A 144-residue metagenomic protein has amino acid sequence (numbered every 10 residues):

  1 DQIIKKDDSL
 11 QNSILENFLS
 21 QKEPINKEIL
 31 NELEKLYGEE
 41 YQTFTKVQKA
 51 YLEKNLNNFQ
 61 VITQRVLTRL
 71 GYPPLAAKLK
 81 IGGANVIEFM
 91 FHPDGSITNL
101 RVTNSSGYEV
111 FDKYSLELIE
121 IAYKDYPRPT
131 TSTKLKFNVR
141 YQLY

Functional and structural regions predicted by a protein language model:
D1-K35: Extracytoplasmic intrinsically disordered, low-complexity "stalk/linker" and propeptide segments that are Pro/Thr-rich
D7-S20, V61-L70, V86-M90: Short charge-dense sequence patches
Q21-P74, E117-I121: Acidic, low-complexity proline/glycine/alanine-rich linker and hinge segments
P24, P73, P93, E109 (+1 more regions): Proline-rich intrinsically disordered, low-complexity coils
E53-L56, G71-L79, K113-Y144: Short, positively biased Gly/Pro-containing turn/loop motifs at secondary-structure boundaries
K78-E109, I119: Short tight loops/turns at secondary-structure junctions
